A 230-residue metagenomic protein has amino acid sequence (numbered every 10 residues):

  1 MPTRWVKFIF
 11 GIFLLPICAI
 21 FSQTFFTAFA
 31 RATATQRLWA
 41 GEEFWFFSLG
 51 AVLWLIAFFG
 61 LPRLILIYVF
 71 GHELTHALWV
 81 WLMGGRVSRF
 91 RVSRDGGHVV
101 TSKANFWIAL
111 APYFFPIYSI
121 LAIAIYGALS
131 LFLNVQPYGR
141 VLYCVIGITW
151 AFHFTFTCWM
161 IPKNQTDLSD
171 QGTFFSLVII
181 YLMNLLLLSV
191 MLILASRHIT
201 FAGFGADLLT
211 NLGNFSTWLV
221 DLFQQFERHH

Functional and structural regions predicted by a protein language model:
M1-F44, A51-V52, V92-H230: Metalloprotease/metallohydrolase-associated module, dominated by Zn2+-dependent proteases
F47-S48, L78: A short linear-motif detector with a strong N-terminal bias
L49-A51, L55, H72-E73, F90: Mixed-charge, polar/low-complexity N-terminal
W54-G71, H98, S102-F106: Short pre-active-site segment immediately N-terminal to the catalytic Zn-binding motif
G60-I65, W81-S88: Selected alpha-helical membrane-embedding segments in polytopic membrane proteins
Y68-W81: Active-site recognition of the HExxH zinc-binding catalytic motif
